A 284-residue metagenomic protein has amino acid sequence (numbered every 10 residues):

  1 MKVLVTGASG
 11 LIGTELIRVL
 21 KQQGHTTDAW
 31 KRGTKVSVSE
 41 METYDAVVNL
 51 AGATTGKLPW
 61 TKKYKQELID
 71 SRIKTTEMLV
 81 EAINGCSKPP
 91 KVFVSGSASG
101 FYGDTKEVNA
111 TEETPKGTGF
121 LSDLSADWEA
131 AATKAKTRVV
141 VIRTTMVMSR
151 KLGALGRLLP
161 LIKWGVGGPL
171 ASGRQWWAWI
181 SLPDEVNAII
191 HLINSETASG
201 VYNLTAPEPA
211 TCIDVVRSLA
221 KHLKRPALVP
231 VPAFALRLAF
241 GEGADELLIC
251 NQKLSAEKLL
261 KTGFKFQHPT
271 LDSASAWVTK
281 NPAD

Functional and structural regions predicted by a protein language model:
V3-V19: N-terminal Rossmann NAD(P)H-binding glycine-rich loop of SDR-like oxidoreductase domains
D28, T34-M78, A82: NAD(P)H-binding glycine-rich loop region in Rossmannoid oxidoreductase-like domains and their noncatalytic homologs
E77-T118: Conserved Rossmann-fold NAD(P)-dependent oxidoreductase catalytic core, especially the SDR/UDP-sugar
S97, A130-R150: Conserved beta-loop-beta element that borders a ligand/cofactor-binding pocket
K116-G119, T145-L152, S172-L182, I193: Glycine-rich "substrate-gating" loop/helix at the edge of Rossmann-like oxidoreductase active sites
L159-G167, Q175-A210: Alpha-helical substrate-binding/gating segment
S195-E242, A276-D284: Mid/C-terminal beta-alpha module of Rossmann-like enzyme folds, strongest in SDR-family dehydrogenases/epimerases
E246-D284: C-terminal amphipathic/interface module of NAD(P)-dependent oxidoreductases and related NAD-binding regulators
